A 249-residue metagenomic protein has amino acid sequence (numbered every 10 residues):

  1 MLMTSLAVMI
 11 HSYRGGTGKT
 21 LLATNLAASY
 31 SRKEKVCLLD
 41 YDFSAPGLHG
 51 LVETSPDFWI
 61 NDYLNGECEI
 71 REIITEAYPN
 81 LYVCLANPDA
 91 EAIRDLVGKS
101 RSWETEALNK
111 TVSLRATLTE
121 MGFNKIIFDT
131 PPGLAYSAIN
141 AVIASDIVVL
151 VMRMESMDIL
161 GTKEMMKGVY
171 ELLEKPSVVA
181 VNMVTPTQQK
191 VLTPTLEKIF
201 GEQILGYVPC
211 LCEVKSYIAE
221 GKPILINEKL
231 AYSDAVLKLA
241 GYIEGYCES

Functional and structural regions predicted by a protein language model:
M1-A7, A240-S249: Acidic-aromatic/histidine active-site loop/patch
L2-F43: Walker A/P-loop phosphate-binding motif and the immediately C-terminal alpha-helix
T24, K229-E244: Short, amphipathic alpha-helical "lid/cap" segments that border enzyme active or binding sites
C37, T117-M121, K125-C210, K215-S216: Conserved catalytic-core segment of NTP-binding enzymes
Y41-L118, I218-A219: P-loop/Walker-type NTP enzyme "switch/lid" segment
T54-F58, G168-V169, T195-K198, K222-I226: Short, hinge-like loop/turn segments at secondary-structure boundaries
I218-D234: C-terminal boundary of histidine-terminating zinc-finger modules
